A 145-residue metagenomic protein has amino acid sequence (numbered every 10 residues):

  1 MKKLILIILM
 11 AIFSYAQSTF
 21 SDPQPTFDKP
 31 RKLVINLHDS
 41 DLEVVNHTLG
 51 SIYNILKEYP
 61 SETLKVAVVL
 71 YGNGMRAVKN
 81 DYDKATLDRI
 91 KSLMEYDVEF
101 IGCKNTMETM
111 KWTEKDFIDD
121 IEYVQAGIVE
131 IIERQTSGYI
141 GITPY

Functional and structural regions predicted by a protein language model:
L4-I12: Sec-dependent N-terminal signal peptides
Q17-Y145: Secreted/extracellular ectodomain signature
